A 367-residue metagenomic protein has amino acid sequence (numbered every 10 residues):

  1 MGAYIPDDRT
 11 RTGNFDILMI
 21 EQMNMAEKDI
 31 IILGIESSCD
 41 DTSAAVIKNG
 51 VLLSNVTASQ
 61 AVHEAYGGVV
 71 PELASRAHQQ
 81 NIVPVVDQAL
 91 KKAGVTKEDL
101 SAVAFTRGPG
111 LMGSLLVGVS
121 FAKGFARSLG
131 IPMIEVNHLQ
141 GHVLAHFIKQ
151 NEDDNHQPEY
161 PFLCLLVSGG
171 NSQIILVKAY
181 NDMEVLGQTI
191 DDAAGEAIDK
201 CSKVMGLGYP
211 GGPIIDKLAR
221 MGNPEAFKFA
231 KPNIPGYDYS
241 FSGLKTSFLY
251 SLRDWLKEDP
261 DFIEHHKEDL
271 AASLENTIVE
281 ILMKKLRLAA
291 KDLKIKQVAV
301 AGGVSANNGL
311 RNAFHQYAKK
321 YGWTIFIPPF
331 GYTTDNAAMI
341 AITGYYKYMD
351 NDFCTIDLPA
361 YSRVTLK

Functional and structural regions predicted by a protein language model:
A26-K28, V136-F162, T343: Conserved phosphate-binding catalytic cores of ATP/NTP-utilizing and phosphoryl-transfer enzymes
K28-P109, H138: N-terminal beta-alpha supersecondary unit
T42-I47, C164, S172-L176: Short beta-strand scaffold segments in enzyme catalytic cores
F105-L129, I148-K149, N308-Q316: Short Gly/Thr/Asp-enriched flexible loops that form oxyanion-binding sites at enzyme active sites
E135-V136, V298, H315-I340: Conserved phosphate-binding/catalytic loops in two-lobed NTP-binding clefts
H142-L144, P328-L366: Glycine-rich phosphate-binding/hydrolytic loop that grips phosphoryl groups
K178-M221, K245-T246, Y250-D254: Glycine-rich phosphate-binding loop plus the immediately following alpha-helix
K217-V298, N307-Y321, Y348-N351, K367: A contiguous, well-structured pocket-lining segment that forms one wall/lid of small-molecule binding clefts in soluble
